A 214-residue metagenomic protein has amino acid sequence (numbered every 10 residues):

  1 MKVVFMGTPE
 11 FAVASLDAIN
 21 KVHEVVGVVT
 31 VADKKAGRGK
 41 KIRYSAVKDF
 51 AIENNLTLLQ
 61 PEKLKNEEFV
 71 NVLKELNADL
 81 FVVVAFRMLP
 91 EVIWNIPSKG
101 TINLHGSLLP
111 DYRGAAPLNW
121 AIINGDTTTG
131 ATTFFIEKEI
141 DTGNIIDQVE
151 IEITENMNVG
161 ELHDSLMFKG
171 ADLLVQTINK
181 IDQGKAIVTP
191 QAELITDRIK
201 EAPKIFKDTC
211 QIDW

Functional and structural regions predicted by a protein language model:
M1-G39: N-terminal Rossmann-like dinucleotide-binding module
G7, V28, A51, F81 (+4 more regions): A residue-level signal for conserved active-site and pocket-lining positions in enzyme catalytic cores
K21, N54, I96-P97: Short, structured coil segments at secondary-structure junctions
K35-D79: N-terminal glycine-/serine-/threonine-rich beta1-alpha1-beta2 phosphate-ribose binding loop of Rossmann-like
R38-I42, R113, M157: Residues at secondary-structure transition points
E62-T132, I136-K138, T142: Alpha-helical oligomerization interface recognition
K138-W214: Active-site-proximal loop/hinge segments within enzyme catalytic domains
